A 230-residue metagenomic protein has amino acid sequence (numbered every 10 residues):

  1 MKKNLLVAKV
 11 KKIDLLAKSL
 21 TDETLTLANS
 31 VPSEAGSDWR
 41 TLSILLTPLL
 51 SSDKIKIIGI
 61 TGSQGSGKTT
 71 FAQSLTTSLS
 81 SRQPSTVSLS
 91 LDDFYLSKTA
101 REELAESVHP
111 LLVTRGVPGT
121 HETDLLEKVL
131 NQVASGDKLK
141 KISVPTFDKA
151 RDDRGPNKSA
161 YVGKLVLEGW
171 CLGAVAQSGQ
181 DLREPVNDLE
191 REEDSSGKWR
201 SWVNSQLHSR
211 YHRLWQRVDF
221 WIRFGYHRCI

Functional and structural regions predicted by a protein language model:
K2-I57, S63: Extreme N-terminal, non-catalytic leader segments that precede Walker-type/kinase nucleotide-binding cores
K2-L16, N29, G36-W39, C171-I230: Conserved NTP phosphate-binding and transfer environment spanning the P-loop NTPase/kinase superfamily
S30-E34, V87-S90, F94-D148: Conserved nucleotide-sensing/catalytic segment adjacent to the nucleotide-binding pocket in NTP-handling enzymes
I55-G59, S85, K164-V166: Residue-level preference for the first positions of well-ordered beta-strands
K68: Conserved lysine of the Walker
F71, L75: Hydrophobic positions on the alpha1 helix immediately C-terminal to the Walker A/P-loop
T77-V87: Post-Walker A helix-loop "phosphate-sensing" segment adjacent to the P-loop in P-loop NTPases
L139-K140, Y161-L165, C171: Loop/turn-to-beta-strand initiation segments
